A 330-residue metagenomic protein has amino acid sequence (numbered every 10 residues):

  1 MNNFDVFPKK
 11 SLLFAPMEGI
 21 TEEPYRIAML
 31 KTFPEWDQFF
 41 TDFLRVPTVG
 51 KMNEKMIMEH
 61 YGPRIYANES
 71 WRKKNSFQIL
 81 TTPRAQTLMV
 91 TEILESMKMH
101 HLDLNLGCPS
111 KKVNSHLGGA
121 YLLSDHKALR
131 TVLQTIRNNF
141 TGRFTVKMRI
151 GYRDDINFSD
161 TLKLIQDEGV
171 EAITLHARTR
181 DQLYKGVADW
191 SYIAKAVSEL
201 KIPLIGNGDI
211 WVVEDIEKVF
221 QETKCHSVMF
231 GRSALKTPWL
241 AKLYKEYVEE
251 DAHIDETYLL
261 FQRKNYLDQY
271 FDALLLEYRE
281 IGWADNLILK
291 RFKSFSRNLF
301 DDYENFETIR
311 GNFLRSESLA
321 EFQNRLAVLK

Functional and structural regions predicted by a protein language model:
M1-P8, L12, E18, N139-T141 (+4 more regions): Alpha/beta catalytic cores of nucleotide-metabolism and tRNA/nucleoside-modifying enzymes
N2, M17-I93: Glycine-rich, positively charged N-terminal anion/phosphate-binding segment
L12-A15, F39-T41, N75-I79, L102 (+4 more regions): Hydrophobic faces of well-ordered beta-strands that scaffold small-molecule active sites in alpha/beta enzyme cores
M17-G19, L44-V46, L80-T82, G107-P109 (+4 more regions): Active-site beta-loop-alpha junctions enriched in small/polar residues
K31, L88-L102, L106-H116, K127-I202 (+1 more regions): Alpha/beta enzyme core
T48-K51, L183, T237-L243: Short, charged, surface-exposed secondary-structure boundary motifs
E54-M56, L117-L123: Short glycine-enriched, charge-decorated loop/helix-capping segments at active-site entrances that position
L122-H126, G186, T257-L260: Flexible, glycine- and charge-enriched loops at secondary-structure boundaries
